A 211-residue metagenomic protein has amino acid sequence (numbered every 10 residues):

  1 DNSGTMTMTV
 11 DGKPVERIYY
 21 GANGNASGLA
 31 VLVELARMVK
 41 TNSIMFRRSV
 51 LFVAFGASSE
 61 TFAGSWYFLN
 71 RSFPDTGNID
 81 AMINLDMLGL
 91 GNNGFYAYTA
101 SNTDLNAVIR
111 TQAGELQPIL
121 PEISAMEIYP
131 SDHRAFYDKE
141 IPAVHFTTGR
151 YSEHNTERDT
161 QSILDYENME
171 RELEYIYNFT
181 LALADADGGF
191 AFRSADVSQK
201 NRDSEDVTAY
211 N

Functional and structural regions predicted by a protein language model:
D1-V53, F73: Catalytic-core environment of secreted peptidases
Y19-A30, I44, S59-A63, T99-D104 (+2 more regions): Soluble non-cytosolic domains of exported or imported proteins
L29-V33, R37, W66, A107 (+4 more regions): Solvent-exposed, polar/charged alpha-helical surfaces in well-ordered, non-transmembrane soluble domains, broadly
A30, S152-R202: His/Asp/Glu-rich mid-to-C-terminal helical/loop segments that flank catalytic regions of hydrolases
E34-I44, N70-P74, R110-P118, Y177-G188: Sec-exported extracytoplasmic/periplasmic mature domains
M45-F55, M82-L85, A186-E205: Acidic/histidine-enriched alpha-helical segments
F55-R150, D165: Metal-dependent peptidase/peptidase-like ectodomains
T156, S204-N211: C-terminal recognition in membrane/secretory proteostasis and scaffolding
